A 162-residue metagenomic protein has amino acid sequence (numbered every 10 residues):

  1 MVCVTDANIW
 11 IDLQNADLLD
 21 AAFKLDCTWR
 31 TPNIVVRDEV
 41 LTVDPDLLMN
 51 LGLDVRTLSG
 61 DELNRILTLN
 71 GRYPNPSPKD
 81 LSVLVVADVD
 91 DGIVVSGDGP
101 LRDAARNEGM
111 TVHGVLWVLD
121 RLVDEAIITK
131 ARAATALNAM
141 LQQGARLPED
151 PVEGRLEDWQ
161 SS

Functional and structural regions predicted by a protein language model:
M1-G92, G99, M110, L137 (+1 more regions): Active-site-proximal, substrate-binding regions of enzyme catalytic domains and RNA-binding/basic surfaces
R30, V95, H113, K130-A131 (+1 more regions): A local structural micro-motif
R37, R102, D120: Positions that flank functional sites
L41, R106, D124-E125, Q142 (+1 more regions): Short Asp/Glu-rich motifs
G99-P100, W117: Short, ordered loop/turn segments at secondary-structure junctions
D103, N107-H113: A short alpha->loop->secondary-structure connector
V115-T129: Long, charge-dense
I128-S162: Long, charged alpha-helical interface segments
